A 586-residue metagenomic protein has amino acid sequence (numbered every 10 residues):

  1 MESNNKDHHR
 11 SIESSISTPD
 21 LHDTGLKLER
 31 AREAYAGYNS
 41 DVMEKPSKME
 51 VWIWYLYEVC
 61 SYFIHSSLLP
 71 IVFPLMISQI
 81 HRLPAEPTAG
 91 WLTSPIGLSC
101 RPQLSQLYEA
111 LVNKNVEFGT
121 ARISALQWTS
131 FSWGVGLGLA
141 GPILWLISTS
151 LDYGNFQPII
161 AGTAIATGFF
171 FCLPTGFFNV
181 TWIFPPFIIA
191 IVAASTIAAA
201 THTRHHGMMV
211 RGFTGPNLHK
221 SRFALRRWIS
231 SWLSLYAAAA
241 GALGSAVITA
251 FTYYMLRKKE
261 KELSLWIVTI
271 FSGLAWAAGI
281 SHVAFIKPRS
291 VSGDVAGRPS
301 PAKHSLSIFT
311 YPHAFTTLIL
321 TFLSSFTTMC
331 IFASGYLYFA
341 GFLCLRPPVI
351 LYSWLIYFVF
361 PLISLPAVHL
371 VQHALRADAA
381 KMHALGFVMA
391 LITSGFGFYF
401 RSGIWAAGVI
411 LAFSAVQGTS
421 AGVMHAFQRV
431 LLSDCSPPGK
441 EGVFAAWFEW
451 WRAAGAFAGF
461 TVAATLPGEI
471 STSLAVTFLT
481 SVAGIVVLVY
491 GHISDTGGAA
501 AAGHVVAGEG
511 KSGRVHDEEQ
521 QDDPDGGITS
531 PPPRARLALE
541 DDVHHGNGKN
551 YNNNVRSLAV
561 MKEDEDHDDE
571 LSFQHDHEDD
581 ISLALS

Functional and structural regions predicted by a protein language model:
M1-E50, A198-S334, V487-S586: Intracellular loop-helix junctions on the cytosolic face of multi-pass helical membrane proteins
I53-S66, G136-S148, F187-L256, E260 (+2 more regions): Substrate-agnostic recognition of the 12-TM MFS/MFS-like secondary transporter fold
Y55, Q127-S130, G162, W228-S231 (+5 more regions): Conserved glycine-rich helix-kink/hinge and helix-boundary motifs of the Major Facilitator Superfamily
L68-L126, A333-V349: Short amphipathic helix-loop junctions that connect adjacent transmembrane helices in Major Facilitator Superfamily/SLC
F131-W133, A140-F156, I363-K381: Helix-to-loop junctions at the C-terminal end of transmembrane segments in multipass secondary transporters
T163-T181, V388-I404: C-terminal ends and interior cores of transmembrane alpha-helices in multi-pass membrane transporters/permeases
I350-L375, G386: Transmembrane alpha-helices of Major Facilitator/SLC transporters
A380-M424: C-terminal transmembrane helical hairpin of 12-TM major facilitator-type secondary transporters
